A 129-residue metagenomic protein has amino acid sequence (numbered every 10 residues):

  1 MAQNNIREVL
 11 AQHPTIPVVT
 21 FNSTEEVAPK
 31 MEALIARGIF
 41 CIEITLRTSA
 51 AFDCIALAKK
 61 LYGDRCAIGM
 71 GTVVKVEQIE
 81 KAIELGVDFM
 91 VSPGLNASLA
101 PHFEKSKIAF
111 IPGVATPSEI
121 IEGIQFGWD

Functional and structural regions predicted by a protein language model:
M1-L85, K105: Conserved N-terminal beta1-alpha1 strand-loop-helix module at the mouth
A50, R65, V74-I79, I83-D129: Conserved anion-binding
